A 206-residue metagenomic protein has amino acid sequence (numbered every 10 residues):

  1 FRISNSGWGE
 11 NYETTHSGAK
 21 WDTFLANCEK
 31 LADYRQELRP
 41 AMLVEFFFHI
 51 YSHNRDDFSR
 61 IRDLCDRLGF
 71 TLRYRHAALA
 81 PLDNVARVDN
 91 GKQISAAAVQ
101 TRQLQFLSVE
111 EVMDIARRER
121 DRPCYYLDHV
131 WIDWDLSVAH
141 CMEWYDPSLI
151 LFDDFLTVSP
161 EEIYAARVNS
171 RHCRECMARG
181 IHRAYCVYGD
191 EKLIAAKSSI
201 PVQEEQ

Functional and structural regions predicted by a protein language model:
F1-R174, A184-V202: Radical SAM enzyme [4Fe-4S]-AdoMet core and its adjacent flexible, acidic and glycine-rich loops/tails across
A178-R179: Conserved core architecture of multi-subunit DNA-directed RNA polymerases
E204-Q206: Iron-sulfur (Fe-S) cluster-binding modules
